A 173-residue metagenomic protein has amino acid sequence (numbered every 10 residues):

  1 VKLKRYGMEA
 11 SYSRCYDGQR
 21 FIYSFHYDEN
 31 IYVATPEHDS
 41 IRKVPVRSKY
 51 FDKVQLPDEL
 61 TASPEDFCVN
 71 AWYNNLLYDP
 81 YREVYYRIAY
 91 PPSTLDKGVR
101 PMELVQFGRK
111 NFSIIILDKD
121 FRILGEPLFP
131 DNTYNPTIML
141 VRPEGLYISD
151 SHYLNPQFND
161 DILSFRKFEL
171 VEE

Functional and structural regions predicted by a protein language model:
V1-M8, I41-C68, P127-T133, R142: Surface-exposed loop and turn segments in beta-propeller and other repeat-based domains that flank or scaffold
K4-G18, S24, V69-R82, M139-R142: Structural signature of eukaryotic scaffold interfaces centered on beta-propeller domains
D17-K49: Beta-propeller domains
F21-I22, Y85-R87, L146: Hydrophobic beta-strand positions that form the internal "hydrophobic ladder" of WD40/Gbeta-like beta-propeller blades
Y27, P91-S93, H152-L154: Residue-level signature of beta-propeller blades and closely related beta-rich strand-turn architectures in secreted
E29, V33, M102-R122, D160-E173: Beta-propeller blade signature
F67-K119, I123-L124: Loop/turn-rich, solvent-exposed surfaces of beta-rich toroidal or solenoidal domains
F112-L154: C-terminal structured domain segments
